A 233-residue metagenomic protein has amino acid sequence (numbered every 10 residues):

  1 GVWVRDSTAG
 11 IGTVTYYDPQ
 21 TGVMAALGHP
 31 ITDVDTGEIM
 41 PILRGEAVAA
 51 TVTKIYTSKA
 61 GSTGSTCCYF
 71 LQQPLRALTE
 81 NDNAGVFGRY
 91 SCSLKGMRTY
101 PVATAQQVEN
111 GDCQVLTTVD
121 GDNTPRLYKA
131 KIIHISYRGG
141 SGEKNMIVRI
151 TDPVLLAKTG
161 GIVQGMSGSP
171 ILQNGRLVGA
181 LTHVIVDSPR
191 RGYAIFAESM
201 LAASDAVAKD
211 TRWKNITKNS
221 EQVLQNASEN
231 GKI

Functional and structural regions predicted by a protein language model:
G1-I233: C-terminal recognition in membrane/secretory proteostasis and scaffolding
